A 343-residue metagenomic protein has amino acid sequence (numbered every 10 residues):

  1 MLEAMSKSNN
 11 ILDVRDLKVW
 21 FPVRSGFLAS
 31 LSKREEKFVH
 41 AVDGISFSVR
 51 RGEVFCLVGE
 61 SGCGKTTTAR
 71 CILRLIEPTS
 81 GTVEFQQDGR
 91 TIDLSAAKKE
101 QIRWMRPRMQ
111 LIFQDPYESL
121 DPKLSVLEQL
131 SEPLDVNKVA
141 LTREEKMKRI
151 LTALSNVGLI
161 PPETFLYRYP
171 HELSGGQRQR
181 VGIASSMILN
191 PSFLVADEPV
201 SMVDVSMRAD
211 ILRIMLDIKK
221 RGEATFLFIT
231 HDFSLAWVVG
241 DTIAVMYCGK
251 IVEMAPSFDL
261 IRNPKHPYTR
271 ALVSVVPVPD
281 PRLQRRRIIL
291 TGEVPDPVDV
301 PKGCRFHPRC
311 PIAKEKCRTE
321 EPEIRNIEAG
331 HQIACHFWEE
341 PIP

Functional and structural regions predicted by a protein language model:
L2-A4, S8-N10, V23-K33, F38 (+2 more regions): Short catalytic/signature loops enriched in Gly
K33, T82-W104: ABC ATPase NBD Q-loop/coupling interface
L73: Helix-to-loop junction immediately C-terminal to a conserved catalytic motif
G89, E144-T164, D217, V273: Conserved ABC ATPase "signature" region
R168-L173, Q177: Conserved ABC ATPase signature
I188-S192: A short, proline-enriched helix->beta-strand linker immediately N-terminal to the Walker B motif in ABC-type P-loop
P199, V203, M207-R285: P-loop NTP-binding/switch modules centered on Walker-like glycine-rich loops
